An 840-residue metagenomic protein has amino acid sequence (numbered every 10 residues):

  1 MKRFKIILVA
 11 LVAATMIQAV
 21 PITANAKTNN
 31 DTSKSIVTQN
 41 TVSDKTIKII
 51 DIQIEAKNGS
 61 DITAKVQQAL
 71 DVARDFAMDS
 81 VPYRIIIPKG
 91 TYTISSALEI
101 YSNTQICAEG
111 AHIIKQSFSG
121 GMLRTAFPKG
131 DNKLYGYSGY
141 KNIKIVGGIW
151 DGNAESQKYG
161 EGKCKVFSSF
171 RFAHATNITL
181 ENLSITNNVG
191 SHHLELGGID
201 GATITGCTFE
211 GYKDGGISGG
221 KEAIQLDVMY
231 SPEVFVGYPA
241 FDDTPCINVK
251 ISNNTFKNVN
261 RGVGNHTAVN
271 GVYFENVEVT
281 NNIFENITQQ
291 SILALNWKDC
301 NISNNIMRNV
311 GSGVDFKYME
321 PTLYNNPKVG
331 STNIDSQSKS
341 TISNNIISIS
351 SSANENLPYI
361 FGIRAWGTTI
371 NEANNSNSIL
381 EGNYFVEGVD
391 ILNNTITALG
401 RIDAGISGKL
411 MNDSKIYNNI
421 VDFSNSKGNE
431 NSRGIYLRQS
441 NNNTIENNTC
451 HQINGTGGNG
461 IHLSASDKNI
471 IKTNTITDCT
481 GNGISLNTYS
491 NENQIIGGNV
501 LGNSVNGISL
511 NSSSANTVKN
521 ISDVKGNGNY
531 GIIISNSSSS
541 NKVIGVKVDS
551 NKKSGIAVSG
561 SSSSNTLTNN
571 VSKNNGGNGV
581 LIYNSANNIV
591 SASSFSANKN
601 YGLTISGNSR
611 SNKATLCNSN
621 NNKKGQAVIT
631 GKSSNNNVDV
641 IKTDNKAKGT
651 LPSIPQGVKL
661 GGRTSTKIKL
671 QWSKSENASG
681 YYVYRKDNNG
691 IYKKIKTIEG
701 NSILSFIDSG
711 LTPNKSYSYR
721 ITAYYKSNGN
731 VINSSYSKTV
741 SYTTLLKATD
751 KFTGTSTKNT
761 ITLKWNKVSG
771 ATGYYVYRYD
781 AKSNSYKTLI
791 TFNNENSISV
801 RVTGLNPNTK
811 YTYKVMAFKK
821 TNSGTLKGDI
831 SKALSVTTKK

Functional and structural regions predicted by a protein language model:
D51-R84: Acidic Gly/Asp/Thr-rich repetitive segments characteristic of extracellular carbohydrate-active and adhesion proteins
I54-A64, Q105-F167, S351: Right-handed parallel beta-helix/beta-spiral solenoid domain characteristic of secreted/periplasmic
V81-G121, W150, I185, G190: N-terminal extracellular ligand-recognition/capping segment immediately after the signal peptide
T93-A97, K115-G120, A154-E161, S168 (+18 more regions): Short glycine/acidic-rich loop motifs that flank beta-strands on beta-rich extracellular proteins
K648-N677, P713, V731-G770, P807 (+1 more regions): Pro/Thr/Ser/Gly-rich low-complexity, intrinsically disordered linker/stalk tracts
Y684-T712, Y775-N806, N822: Recognizes extended acidic, P/S/T-rich segments that occur within or adjacent to Ig-like beta-sandwich modules
D708-S727, V802-N822: Beta-strand-rich modules
